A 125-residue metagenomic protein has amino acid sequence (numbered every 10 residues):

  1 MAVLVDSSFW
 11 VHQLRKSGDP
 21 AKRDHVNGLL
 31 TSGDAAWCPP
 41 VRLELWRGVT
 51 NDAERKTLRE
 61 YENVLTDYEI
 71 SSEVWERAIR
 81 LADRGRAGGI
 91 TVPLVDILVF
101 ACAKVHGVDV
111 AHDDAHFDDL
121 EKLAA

Functional and structural regions predicted by a protein language model:
M1-A2, F100-A125: Acidic, PIN/NYN-like endoribonuclease modules and their adjacent C-terminal/linker elements
M1-W37, R47-E60: Short, well-structured N-terminal submotif of metal-dependent ribonuclease cores
D6, C38, T91-P93, D114-A115: Histidine- and aromatic-rich ligand-binding microenvironments
W10-V11, R42-L45, F117: A generic structural signal for short hydrophobic patches within well-formed alpha-helices
S32-G33, Y61-V64, G88, H106 (+1 more regions): Structured helix-beta-strand junction loops
L43-W46, R59-E62, I79: Amphipathic alpha-helical segments within well-ordered protein domains
T50, R80, K122-A125: Short secondary-structure transition/capping segments
T66-A111: Active-site neighborhoods of divalent-metal-dependent phosphate/nucleic-acid chemistry enzymes
